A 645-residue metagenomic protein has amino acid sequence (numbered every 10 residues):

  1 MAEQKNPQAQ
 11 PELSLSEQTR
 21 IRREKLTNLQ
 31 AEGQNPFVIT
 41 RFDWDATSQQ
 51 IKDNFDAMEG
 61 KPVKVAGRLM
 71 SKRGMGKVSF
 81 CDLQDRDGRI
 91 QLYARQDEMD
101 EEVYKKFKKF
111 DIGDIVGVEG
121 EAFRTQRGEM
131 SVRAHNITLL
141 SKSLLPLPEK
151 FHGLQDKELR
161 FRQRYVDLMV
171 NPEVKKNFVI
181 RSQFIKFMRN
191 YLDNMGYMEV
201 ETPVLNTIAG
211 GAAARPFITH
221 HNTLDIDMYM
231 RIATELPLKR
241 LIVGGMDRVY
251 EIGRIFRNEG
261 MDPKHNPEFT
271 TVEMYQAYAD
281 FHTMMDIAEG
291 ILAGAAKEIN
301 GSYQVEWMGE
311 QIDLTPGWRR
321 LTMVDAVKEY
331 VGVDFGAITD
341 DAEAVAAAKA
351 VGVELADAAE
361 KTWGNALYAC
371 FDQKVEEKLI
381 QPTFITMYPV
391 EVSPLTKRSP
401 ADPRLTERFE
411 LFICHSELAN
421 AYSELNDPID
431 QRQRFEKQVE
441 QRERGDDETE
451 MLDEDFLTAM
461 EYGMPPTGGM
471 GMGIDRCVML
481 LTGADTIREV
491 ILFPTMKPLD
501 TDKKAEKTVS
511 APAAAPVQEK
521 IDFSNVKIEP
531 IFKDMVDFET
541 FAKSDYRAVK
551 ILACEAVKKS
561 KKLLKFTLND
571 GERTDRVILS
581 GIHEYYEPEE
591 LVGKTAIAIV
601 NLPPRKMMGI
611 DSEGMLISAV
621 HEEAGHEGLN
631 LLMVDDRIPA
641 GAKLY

Functional and structural regions predicted by a protein language model:
A2-P11, L15, L26-E32, P36-T283 (+3 more regions): Class II aminoacyl-tRNA synthetase-like tRNA-binding/catalytic domains
A2-T27, N35, L499-T540: Intrinsic disorder at enzyme termini
Q49-A57, A369-Q373, V392-S399, I528-E539 (+1 more regions): Flexible, glycine/threonine-enriched loop-and-boundary segments that flank and lead into catalytic domains of large
E59, V103-K106, P466, D537 (+2 more regions): Short, conserved secondary-structure segments in the cores of folded domains
M70, F123, L144-L145, E173 (+18 more regions): Short, glycine-/Ser/Thr-/acidic-enriched flexible segments
I112, M230-E235, I242-F256, N266-T271 (+4 more regions): TRNA-recognition modules of translation machinery and tRNA-sensing kinases, especially anticodon-binding
A209-P216, G294-L418, K437-M464, K503: Metal-assisted phosphate- and nucleotidyl-transfer catalytic regions
V509-Y645: Phosphate-backbone binding interfaces of nucleic-acid-interacting proteins
